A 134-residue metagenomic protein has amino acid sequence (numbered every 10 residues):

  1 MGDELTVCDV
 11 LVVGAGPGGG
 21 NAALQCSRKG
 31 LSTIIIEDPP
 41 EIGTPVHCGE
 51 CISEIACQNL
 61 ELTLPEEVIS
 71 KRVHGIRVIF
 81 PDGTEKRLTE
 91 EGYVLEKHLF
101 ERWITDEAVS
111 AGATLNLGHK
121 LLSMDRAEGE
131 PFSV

Functional and structural regions predicted by a protein language model:
G2-G18: Beta1/beta-strand and adjacent pyrophosphate-binding region of the FAD-binding site in flavoprotein oxidoreductases
D3, E37-D38, K86-E90: A short, mixed-charge helix-start or loop-turn motif at secondary-structure junctions
V7, G30, V73: Short coil/loop residues immediately preceding or within conserved phosphate-binding loops of NTP-utilizing enzyme
L11, A15, L24-V46: Glycine-rich FAD pyrophosphate-binding loop
N21: Phosphate-binding Walker
L24, R28, Q58, D106 (+1 more regions): Short, well-ordered alpha-helices that flank and scaffold nucleotide-derived cofactor binding pockets
P39-I76: N-terminal FAD cofactor-binding segment of flavoenzymes
G75-V134: Conserved N-terminal helical subregion
